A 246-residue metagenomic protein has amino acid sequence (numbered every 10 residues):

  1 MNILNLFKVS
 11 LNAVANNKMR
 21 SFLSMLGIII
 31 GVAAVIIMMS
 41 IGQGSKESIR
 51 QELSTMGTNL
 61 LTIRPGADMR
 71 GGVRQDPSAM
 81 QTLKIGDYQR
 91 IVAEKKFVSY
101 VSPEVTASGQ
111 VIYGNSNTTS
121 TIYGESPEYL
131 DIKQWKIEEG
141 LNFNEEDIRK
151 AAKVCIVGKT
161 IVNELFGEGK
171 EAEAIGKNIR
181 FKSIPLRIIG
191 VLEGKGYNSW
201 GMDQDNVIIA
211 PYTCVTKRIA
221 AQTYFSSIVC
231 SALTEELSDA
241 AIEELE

Functional and structural regions predicted by a protein language model:
M1-I30: N-terminal Sec/SRP start-transfer signal
K8, N16, T55, G167 (+1 more regions): Phosphate-coordinating loops and pocket residues in cytosolic domains that bind phosphorylated ligands
A13-N16, R20, Q51, T55 (+1 more regions): Conserved amphipathic alpha-helical interaction elements at protein-protein interfaces in regulatory, energy-coupling
M19-E47: Short, strongly hydrophobic transmembrane alpha-helices
Q43-T121, E125-D131, E164, T216-K217 (+1 more regions): Hydrophobic, regular-secondary-structure patches
E128-F143, D147, A152-E246: Mid-to-C-terminal secondary-structure elements that act as membrane-proximal/extracytoplasmic interface segments
